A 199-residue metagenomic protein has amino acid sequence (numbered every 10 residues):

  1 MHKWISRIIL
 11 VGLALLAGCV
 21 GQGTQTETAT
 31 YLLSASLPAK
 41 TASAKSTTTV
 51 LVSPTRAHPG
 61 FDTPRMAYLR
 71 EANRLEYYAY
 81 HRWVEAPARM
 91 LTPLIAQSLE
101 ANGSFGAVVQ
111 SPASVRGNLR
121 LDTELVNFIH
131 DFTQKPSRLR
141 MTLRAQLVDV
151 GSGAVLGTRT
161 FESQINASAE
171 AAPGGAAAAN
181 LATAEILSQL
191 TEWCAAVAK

Functional and structural regions predicted by a protein language model:
M1-I9: Bacterial N-terminal signal peptides that target proteins for export
L15-G18: C-terminal motif of bacterial Sec signal peptides marking the signal peptidase cleavage site
V20-A88, V197-K199: A structural "domain/chain start" motif
V20-K40, N102-S152: Surface-exposed short loop/turn segments
S46-T48, D62-P64, E71, S104 (+3 more regions): Envelope-exposed proteins and targeting segments
V52, I95, T123, L143-A145 (+1 more regions): Buried hydrophobic packing residues in well-ordered domains
N73-R82, G151-E192: Short secondary-structure boundary motifs at beta->alpha junctions and helix caps
A88, T92-A96, N102, N180-T183 (+2 more regions): Extracytoplasmic/secreted envelope proteins and their assembly/folding machinery, especially bacterial periplasmic
